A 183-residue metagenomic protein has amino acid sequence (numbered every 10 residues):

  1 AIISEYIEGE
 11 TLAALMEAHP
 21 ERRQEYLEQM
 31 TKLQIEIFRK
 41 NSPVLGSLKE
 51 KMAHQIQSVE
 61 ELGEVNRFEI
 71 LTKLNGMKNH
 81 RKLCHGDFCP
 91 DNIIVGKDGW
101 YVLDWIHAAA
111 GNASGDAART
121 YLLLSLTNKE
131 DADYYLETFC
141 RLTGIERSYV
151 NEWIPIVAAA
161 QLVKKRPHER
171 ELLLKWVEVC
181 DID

Functional and structural regions predicted by a protein language model:
A1-S47, A53, Q57-L62, K78: ATP-binding pocket architecture of kinase catalytic cores
Y6, I94-V95: Conserved hydrophobic "DFG−1" position in protein kinase catalytic cores
E10, D91, W100, A160: Glycine-centered loop/turn positions within well-structured domains that cap or flank conserved ligand/cofactor-binding
T11, I93, A110-N112, L122: Conserved protein kinase catalytic core
R39-G86, P90, G96, Y101 (+1 more regions): An alpha-helical support segment within catalytic cores of ATP-dependent transferases
D104-A108: Activation of the activation-loop gatekeeper triad in protein kinase-fold domains
A113-A117: Catalytic-loop motifs flanking and including active-site residues across diverse enzymes
R119-D183: Helix-rich C-terminal or lid/interface subdomains of diverse kinases
